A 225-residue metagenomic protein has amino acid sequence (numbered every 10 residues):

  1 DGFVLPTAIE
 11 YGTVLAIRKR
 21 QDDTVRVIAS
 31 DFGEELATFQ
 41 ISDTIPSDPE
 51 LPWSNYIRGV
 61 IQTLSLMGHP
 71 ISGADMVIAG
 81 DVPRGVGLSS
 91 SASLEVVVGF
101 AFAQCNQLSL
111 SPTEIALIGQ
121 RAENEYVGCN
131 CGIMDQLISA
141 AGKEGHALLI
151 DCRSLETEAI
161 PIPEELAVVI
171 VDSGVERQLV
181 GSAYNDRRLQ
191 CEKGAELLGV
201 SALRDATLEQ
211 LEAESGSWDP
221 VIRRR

Functional and structural regions predicted by a protein language model:
D1-A92, V96-P112, L117-I118, Y126 (+5 more regions): ATP-binding N-lobe of GHMP and related small-molecule kinases
G2, V14-E50, L149-R225: C-terminal nucleotide
E123: Short catalytic/binding micro-motifs of nucleotide second-messenger systems
I138: Short hydrophobic alpha-helical segments of the AMP-binding
